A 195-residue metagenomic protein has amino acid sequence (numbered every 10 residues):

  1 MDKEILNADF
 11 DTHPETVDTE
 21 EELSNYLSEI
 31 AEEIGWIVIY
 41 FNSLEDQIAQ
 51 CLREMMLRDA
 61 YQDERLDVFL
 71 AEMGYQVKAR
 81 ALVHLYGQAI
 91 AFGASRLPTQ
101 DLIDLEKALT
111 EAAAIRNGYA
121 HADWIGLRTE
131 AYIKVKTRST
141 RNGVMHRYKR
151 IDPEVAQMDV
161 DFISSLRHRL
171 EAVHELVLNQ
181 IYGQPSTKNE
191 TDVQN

Functional and structural regions predicted by a protein language model:
D2-I39, Q50-Q76, R80-N195: Acidic, Ser/Thr/Gly/Pro-rich intrinsically disordered interaction regions
E45-A49: N-terminal signal-anchor transmembrane alpha helix
